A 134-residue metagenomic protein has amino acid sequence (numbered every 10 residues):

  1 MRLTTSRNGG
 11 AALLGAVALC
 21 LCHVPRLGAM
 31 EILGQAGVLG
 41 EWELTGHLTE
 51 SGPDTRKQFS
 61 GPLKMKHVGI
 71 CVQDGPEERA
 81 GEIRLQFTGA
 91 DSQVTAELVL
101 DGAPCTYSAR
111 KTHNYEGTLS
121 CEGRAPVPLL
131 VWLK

Functional and structural regions predicted by a protein language model:
R2-L13: Bacterial N-terminal signal peptides that target proteins for export
T5-S6, L19, Y107: Generic hydrophobic-segment detector
G9, V17, T95-E97: Homeobox/homeodomain signature
A12-C22: Bacterial N-terminal signal peptides
L21-A29: Bacterial Sec-dependent signal peptides at the C-terminal "C-region" and cleavage site
G28-K134: Central antiparallel beta-sheet cores of small beta-barrel/beta-sandwich binding domains
